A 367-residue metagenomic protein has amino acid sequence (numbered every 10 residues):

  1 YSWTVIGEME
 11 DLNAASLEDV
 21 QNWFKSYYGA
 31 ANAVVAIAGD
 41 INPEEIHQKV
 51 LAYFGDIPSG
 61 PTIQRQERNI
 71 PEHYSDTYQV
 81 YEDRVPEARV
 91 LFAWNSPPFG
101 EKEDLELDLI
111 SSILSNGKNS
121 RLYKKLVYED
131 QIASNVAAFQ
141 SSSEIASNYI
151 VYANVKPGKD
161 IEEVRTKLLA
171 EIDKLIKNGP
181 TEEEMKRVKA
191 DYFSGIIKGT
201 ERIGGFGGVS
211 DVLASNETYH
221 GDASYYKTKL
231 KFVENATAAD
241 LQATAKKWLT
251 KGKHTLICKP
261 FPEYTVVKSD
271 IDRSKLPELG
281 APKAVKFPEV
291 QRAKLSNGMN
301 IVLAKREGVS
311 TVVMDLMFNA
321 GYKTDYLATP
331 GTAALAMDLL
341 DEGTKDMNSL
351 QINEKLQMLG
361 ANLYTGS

Functional and structural regions predicted by a protein language model:
Y1-E10, N32-A38, P86-P98, K124-V233 (+3 more regions): M16 family metallopeptidases and their MPP-like homologs
W3, G7-D11, L17, Y27 (+1 more regions): Hydrophobic, small-residue-rich alpha-helical packing segments that form membrane-like cores
A15, I41: Hydrophobic pocket-lining residues within nucleotide cofactor-binding pockets
N42-Y81, R187, I197, N216-E217 (+2 more regions): Proteolytic maturation boundary segments
P43-H47, K102, K159-E163: Short, conserved charged micro-motifs
